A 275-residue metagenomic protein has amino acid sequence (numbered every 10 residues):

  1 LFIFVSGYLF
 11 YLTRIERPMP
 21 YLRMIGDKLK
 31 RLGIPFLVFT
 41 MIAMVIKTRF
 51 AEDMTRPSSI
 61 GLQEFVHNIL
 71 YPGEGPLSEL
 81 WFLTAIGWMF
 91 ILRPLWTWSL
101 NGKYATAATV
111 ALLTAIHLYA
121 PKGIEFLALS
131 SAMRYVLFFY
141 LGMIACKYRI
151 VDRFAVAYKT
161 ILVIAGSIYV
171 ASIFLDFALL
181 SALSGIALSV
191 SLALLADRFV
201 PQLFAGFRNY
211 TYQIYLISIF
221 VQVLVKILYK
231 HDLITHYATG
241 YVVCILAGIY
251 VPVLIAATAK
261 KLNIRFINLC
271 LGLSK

Functional and structural regions predicted by a protein language model:
L1-K275: Alpha-helical transmembrane segments and their immediate juxtamembrane cytosolic regions
